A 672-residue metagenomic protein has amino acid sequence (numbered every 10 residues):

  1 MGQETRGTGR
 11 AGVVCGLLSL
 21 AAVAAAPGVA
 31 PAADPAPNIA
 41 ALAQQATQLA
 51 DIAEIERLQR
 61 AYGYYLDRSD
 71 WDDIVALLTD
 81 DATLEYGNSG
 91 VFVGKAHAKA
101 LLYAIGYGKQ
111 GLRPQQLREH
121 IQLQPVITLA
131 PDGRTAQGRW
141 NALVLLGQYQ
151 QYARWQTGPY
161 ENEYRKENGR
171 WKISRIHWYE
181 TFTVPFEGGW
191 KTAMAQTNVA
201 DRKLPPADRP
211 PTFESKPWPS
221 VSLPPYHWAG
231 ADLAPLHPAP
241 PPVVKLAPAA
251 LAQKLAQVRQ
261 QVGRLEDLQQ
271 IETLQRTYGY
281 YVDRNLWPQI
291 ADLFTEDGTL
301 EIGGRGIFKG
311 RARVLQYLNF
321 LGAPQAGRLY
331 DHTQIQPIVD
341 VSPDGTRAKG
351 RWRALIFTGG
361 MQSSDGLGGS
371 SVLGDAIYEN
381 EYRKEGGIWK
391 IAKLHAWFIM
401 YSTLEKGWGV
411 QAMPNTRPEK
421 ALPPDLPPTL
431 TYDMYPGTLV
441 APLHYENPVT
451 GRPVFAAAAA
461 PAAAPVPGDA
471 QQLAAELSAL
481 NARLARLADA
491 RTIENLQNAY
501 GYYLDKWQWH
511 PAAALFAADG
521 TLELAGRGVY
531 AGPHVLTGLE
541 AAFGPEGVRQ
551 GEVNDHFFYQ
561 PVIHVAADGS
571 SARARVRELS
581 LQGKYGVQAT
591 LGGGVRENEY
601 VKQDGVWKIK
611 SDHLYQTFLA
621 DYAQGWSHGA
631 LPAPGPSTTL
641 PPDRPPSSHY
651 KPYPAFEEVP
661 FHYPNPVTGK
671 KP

Functional and structural regions predicted by a protein language model:
G2-G16: Bacterial N-terminal signal peptides that target proteins for export
G12-A26: Bacterial N-terminal signal peptides
A24-D34: Signal peptide processing junction and immediate N-terminal pro/mature segment of secreted/exported proteins
A33-Y64, R68, A76, A231-Y280 (+4 more regions): Short, low-complexity N-terminal intrinsically disordered segments enriched in polar/charged residues
W71-A142, W287-G359, W509-Q582: A solvent-exposed, acidic/Ser-Thr-rich amphipathic alpha-helical stretch
H120-Q122, W155-Y160, H332-Q334, L373-Y378 (+2 more regions): Short, surface-exposed coil-to-beta transition loops
T135-Q137, T157-M194, R347-R351, D375-P414 (+2 more regions): Short beta-strand edge/turn micro-motifs at domain boundaries
T181-T183, W190-L246, A252, I399-Y401 (+2 more regions): A hydrophobic membrane-anchoring alpha-helix module
